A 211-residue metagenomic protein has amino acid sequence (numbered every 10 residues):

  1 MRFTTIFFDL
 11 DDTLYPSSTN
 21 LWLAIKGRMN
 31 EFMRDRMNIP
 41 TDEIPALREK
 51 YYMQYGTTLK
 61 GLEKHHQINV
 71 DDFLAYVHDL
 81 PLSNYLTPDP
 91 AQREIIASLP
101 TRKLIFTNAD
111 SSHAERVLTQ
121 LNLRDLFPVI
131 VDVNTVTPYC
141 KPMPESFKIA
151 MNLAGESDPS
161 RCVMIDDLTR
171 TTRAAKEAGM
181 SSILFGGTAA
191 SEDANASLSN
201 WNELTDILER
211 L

Functional and structural regions predicted by a protein language model:
M1-F3, A97, L104, D110-S111 (+1 more regions): Asp-based, Mg2+/Mn2+-dependent phosphohydrolase catalytic module
R2-F8, T13-R93: N-terminal helical cap/lid subdomain that shapes the substrate entry/recognition surface in HAD-like hydrolases
S18, L47-R48, N84, R102-K103 (+2 more regions): A generic structural signal for short
L23, G56, N108, C140-K141: Non-catalytic, surface-exposed connector residues within folded enzymatic/regulatory domains
P40, P45, P88-P90, P100 (+3 more regions): Proline-rich intrinsically disordered, low-complexity coils
